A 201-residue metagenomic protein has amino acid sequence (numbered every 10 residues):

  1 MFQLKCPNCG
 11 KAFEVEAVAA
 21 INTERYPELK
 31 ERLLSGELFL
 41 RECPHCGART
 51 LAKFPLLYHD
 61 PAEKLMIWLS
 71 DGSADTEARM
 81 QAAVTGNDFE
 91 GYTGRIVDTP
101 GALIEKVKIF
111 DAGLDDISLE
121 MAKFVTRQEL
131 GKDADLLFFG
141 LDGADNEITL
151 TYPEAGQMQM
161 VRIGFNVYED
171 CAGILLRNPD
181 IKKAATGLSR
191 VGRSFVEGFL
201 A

Functional and structural regions predicted by a protein language model:
M1-D71: N-terminal cysteine/histidine-rich coordination modules
C9-A17, T50-F54, P61-M66, T93 (+5 more regions): Generic structural motif recognizing short loop/turn segments at the entrances and edges of beta-strands
V18, Y26, K30, E77 (+3 more regions): Intrinsically disordered, low-complexity regions
E28, D98-T99, G164: General structural signal for secondary-structure boundaries
G36-F39, I117-A201: Long C-terminal interaction/binding lobes of large macromolecular proteins
H45-T126: Domain-exit/linker segments immediately C-terminal to small folded modules
